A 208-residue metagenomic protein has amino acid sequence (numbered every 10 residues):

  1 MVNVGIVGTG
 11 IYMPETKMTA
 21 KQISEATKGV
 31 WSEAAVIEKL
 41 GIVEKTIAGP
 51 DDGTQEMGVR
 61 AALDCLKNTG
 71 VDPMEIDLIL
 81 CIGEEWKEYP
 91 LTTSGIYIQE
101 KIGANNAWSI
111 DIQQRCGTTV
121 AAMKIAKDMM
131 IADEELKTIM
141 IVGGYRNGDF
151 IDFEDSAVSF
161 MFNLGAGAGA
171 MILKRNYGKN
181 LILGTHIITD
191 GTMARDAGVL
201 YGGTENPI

Functional and structural regions predicted by a protein language model:
M1-D51, A157-I208: Condensing-enzyme catalytic core mediating Claisen C-C bond formation in acyl metabolism
I6-G8, V36, C65, I79 (+3 more regions): Buried hydrophobic positions in well-ordered alpha/beta secondary-structure cores of metabolic enzymes
K17-M18, L91-T93, K124, F150-D155: Short acidic, glycine/serine/threonine-rich loops at helix termini
S32-Q55, E85-T138, G144: Conserved catalytic cysteine-centered active-site region of acyl-thioester-dependent Claisen-condensing enzymes
A61-D77: Phosphate/pyrophosphate-binding loops at sites that engage ATP/ADP/AMP, CoA/4′-phosphopantetheine, polyphosphate
G70-E75, E135, G178-L181: Short loop/turn motifs at secondary-structure junctions
L78-E85: Short glycine-rich or small-residue beta-strand-to-loop segments that form or flank ligand, phosphate, metal/Fe-S
I131, L136-G167: Flexible, glycine-rich active-site loops centered on histidine and acidic residues that chelate a metal or position
